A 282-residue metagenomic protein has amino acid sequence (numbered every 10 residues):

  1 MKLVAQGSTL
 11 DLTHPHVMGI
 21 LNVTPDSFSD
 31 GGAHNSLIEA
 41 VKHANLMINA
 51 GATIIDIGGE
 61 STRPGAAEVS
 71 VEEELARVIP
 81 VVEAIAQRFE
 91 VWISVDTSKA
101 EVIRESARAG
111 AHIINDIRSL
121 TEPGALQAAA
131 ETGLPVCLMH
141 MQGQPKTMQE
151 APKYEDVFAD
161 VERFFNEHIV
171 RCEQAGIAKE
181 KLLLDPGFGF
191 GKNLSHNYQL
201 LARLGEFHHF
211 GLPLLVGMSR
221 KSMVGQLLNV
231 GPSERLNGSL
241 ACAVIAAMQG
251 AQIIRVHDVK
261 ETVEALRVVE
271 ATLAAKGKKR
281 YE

Functional and structural regions predicted by a protein language model:
M1-L3, H16: Extreme N-terminal starter segment of soluble prokaryotic enzymes
A5-Q6, L12, S29-I38, K42-H43 (+6 more regions): Active-site-adjacent loop and "lid" segments of alpha/beta metabolic enzymes
V17-M18, I55: Hydrophobic beta-strand anchors of alpha/beta hydrolase catalytic cores
K42-G58: Catalytic domains of carbohydrate-active enzymes, especially glycoside hydrolases
N45-N49, H168-K181: Phosphate/pyrophosphate-binding loops at sites that engage ATP/ADP/AMP, CoA/4′-phosphopantetheine, polyphosphate
